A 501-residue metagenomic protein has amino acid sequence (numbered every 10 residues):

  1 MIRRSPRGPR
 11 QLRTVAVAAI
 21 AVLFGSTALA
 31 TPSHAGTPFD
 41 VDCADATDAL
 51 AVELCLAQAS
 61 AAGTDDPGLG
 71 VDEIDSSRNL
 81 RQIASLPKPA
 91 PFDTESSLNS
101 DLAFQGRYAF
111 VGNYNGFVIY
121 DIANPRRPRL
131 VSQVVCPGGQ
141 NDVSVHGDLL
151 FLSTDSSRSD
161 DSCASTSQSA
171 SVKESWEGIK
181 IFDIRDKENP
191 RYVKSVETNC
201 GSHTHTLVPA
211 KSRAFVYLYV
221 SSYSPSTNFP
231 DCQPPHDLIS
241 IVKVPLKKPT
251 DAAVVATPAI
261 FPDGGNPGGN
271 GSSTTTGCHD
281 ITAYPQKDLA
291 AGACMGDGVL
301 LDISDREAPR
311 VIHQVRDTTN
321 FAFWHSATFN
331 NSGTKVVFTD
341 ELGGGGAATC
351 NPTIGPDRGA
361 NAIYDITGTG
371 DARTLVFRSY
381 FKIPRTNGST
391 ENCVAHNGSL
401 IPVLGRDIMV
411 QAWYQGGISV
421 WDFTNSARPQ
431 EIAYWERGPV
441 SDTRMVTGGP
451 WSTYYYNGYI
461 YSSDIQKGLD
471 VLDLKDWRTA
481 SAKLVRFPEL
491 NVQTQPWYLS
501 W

Functional and structural regions predicted by a protein language model:
I2-A35: Secretory targeting and sorting signals
A19-I20, A35-W501: Feature marking well-ordered beta-strand scaffolds used for ligand recognition
